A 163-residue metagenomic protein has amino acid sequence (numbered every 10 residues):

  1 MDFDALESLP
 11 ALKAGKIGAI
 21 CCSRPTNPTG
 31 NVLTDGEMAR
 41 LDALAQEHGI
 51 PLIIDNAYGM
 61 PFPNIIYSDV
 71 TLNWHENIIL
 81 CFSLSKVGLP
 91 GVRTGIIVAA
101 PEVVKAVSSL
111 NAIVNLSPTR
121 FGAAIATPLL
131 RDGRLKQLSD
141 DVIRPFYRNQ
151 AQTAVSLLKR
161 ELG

Functional and structural regions predicted by a protein language model:
M1-G15, T26-P28, V32-L89: Active-site pre-lysine segment of PLP-dependent enzymes
R24-T29, S139-D141: Surface-exposed cleft-lining segments at the edges of enzyme active sites
R40, L44, N73, P128 (+2 more regions): Alpha-helical structural signal in soluble globular domains
D69-V107, S117-F121: Active-site PLP attachment segment
V104-A106, A124-F146: Amphipathic alpha-helix from the class-I
S108-R131, L158, G163: Long, C-terminal catalytic modules of enzymes
D140-G163: Conserved PLP-dependent catalytic core of the aminotransferase class-I/II
